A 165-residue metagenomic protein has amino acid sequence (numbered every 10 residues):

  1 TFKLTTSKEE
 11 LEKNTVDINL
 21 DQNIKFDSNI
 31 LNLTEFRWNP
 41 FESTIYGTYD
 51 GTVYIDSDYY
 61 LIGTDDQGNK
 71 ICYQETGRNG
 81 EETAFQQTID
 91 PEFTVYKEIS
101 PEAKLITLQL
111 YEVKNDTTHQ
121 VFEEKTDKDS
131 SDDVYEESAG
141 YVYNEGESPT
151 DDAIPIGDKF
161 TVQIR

Functional and structural regions predicted by a protein language model:
T1-R165: Alpha-helical, hydrophobic structural elements that either
